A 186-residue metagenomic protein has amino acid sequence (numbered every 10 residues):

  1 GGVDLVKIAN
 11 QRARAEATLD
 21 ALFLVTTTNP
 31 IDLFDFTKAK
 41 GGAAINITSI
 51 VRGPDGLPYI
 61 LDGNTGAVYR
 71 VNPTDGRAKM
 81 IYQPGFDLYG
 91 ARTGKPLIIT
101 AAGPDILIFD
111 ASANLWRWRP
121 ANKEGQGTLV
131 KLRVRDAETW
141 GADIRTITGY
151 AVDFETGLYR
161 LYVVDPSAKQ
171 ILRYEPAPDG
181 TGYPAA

Functional and structural regions predicted by a protein language model:
G1-K7, V51-G53, Y59-N72: Amphipathic, non-membrane alpha-helical rod segments
A13-A43: Alpha-helical linker/edge segments of TPR/alpha-solenoid repeat scaffolds and analogous pre-/post-domain helices
P30-G41, R77-G90, G127-W140, P184-A186: A short beta-strand motif characteristic of beta-propeller blades
N46-P54, K95-A102, R145-G157: Structural signature of eukaryotic scaffold interfaces centered on beta-propeller domains
V51, L57-I60, D105-I108, W116 (+3 more regions): Conserved beta-propeller blade signature
G63, A111-S112, P120, P166-S167 (+1 more regions): Short loop/turn segments immediately following the C-termini of beta-strands
G66-V68, N114-W116, K169-I171: Structural signal for beta-propeller blades
D75, R119-Q126, Y174-P184: Short loop/turn segments immediately following beta-strands, especially the blade-tip and inter-blade linker loops
